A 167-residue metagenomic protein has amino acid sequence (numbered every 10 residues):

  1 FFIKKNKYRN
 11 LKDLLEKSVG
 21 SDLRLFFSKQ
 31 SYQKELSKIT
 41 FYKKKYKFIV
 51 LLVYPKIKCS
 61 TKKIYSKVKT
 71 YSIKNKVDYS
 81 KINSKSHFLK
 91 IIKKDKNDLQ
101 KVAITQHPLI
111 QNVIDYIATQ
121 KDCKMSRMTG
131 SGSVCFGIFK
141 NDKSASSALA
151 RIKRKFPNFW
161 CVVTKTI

Functional and structural regions predicted by a protein language model:
F1-K12, E16-K17, L25: DPxDG-like acidic metal-binding loop motif
F1-N6, M125-F139: Glycine/serine-rich anion-binding loops at beta->alpha junctions that coordinate negatively charged ligand groups
K12, V19, A148-R151: Intrinsically disordered, low-complexity boundary segments flanking structured domains
K17-V19, R127: Short conserved micro-motifs on helix faces and helix-strand junctions that flank and scaffold key functional residues
S28-M125, K140-K153, P157-N158, V162-I167: Conserved, helical-rich catalytic subdomain that frames metal- and/or nucleotide-binding sites in enzyme alpha/beta
